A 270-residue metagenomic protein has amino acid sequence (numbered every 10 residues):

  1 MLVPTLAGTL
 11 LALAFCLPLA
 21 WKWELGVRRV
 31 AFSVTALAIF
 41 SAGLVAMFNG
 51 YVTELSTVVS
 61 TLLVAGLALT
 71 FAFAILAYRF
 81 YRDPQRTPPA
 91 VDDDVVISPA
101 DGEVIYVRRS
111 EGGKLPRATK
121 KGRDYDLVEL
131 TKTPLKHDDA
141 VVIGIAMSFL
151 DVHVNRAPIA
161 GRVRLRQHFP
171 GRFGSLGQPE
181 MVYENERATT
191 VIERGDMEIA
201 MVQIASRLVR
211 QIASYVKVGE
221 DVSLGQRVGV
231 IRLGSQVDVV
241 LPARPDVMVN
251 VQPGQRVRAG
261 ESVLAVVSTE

Functional and structural regions predicted by a protein language model:
M1-E270: Contiguous, well-folded functional domains in the mature portion of proteins
